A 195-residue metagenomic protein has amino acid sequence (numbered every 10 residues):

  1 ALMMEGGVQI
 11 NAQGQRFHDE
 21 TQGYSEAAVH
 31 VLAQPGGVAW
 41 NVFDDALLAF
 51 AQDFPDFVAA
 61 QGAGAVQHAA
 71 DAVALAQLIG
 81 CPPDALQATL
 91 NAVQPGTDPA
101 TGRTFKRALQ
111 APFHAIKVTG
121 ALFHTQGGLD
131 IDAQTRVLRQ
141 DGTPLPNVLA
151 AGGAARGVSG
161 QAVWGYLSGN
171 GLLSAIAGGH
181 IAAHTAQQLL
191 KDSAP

Functional and structural regions predicted by a protein language model:
A1-A85: An anion/pyrophosphate-binding glycine-rich loop and adjacent beta-alpha core in soluble alpha-beta enzymes
A12-Q13, A133, Q140, A177: Short, ordered coil/turn segments that flank beta-strands lining enzyme active or ligand-binding pockets
Q15, Q22, Q77-D84, A88-P95 (+3 more regions): Generic secondary-structure signature for well-ordered alpha-helical cores
R16-F17, V137, I181: Hydrophobic "anchor" residues
A27-V31, L149-A150, A194: A short, polar/proline- and glycine-enriched secondary-structure boundary/capping micro-motif
A39-F43, A72-A76, Q87, N91 (+2 more regions): Predominant activation on well-ordered alpha-helical scaffold segments within soluble catalytic domains
A85-A162, Y166: A glycine-rich dinucleotide-binding beta-alpha-beta segment and adjacent secondary-structure elements that constitute
I116, G157-S193: A conserved FAD-binding loop/helix module that cradles the flavin
